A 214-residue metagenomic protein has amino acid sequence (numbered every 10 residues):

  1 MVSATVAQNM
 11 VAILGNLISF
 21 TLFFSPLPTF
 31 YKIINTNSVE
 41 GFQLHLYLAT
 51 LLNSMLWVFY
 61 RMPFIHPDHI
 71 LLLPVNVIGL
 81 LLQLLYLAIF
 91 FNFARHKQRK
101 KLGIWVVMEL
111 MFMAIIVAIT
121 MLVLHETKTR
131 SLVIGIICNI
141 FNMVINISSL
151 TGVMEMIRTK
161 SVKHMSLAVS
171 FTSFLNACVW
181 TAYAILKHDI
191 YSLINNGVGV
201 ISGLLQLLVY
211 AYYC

Functional and structural regions predicted by a protein language model:
M1-C214: Alpha-helical membrane-protein topology signature
